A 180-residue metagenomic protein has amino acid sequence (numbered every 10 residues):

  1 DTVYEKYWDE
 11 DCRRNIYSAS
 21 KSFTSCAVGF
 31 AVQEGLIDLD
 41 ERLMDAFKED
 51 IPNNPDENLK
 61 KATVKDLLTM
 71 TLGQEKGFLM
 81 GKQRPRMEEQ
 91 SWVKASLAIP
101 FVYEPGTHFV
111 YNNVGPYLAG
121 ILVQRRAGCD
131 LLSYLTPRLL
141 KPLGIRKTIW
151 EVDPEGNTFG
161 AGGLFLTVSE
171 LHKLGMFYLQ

Functional and structural regions predicted by a protein language model:
D1, K141, L179-Q180: Catalytic loop of the DD-peptidase/beta-lactamase superfamily, centered on the K-T-G motif and neighboring
D1-W8: A short, well-structured edge-of-sheet supersecondary motif
W8, D38, N58-A62, R86-E89 (+1 more regions): Extracellular/periplasmic catalytic domains that process cell-envelope and extracellular macromolecules
D11, F78-G162: Catalytic-site signature segments of enzymes, centered on catalytic residues
R14-D40, L67, A119-V123, L171-L174: Active-site SXXK
Y17-F23, L59-A62, F109-Y117, F165-S169: Aromatic- and histidine-enriched alpha-helix N-cap/loop-to-helix transition segments that scaffold the rims
E34-Q74, A98, A127-G162, L166: Active-site helix/loop module of the DD-peptidase/beta-lactamase fold, centered on the serine-lysine SxxK catalytic
G115-L122, G162-Q180: Active-site-proximal alpha-helical segments within enzyme catalytic domains
